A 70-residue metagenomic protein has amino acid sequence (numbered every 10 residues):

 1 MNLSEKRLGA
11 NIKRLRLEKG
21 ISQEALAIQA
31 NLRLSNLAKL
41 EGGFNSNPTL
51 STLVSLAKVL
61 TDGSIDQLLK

Functional and structural regions predicted by a protein language model:
M1-E18: A short, Lys/Arg-rich alpha-helix, primarily the initiator
I12, L26-A27, L37-L40, L68: Conserved hydrophobic/aromatic packing and binding residues within compact polymer-binding modules
K13, E24, V54: Residues within the helices of the helix-turn-helix
R16, A27, A57: The alpha-helix within a helix-turn-helix
Q23, L34, S64-I65: The DNA-contacting recognition helix of HTH DNA-binding domains and analogous helical DNA-recognition elements
L32-N47: Recognition helix of helix-turn-helix/homeodomain-like DNA-binding domains that insert into the DNA major groove
E41, P48, T52, L69: DNA major-groove recognition helix of helix-turn-helix
S51-Q67: DNA major-groove recognition helix of helix-turn-helix/homeodomain DNA-binding modules
